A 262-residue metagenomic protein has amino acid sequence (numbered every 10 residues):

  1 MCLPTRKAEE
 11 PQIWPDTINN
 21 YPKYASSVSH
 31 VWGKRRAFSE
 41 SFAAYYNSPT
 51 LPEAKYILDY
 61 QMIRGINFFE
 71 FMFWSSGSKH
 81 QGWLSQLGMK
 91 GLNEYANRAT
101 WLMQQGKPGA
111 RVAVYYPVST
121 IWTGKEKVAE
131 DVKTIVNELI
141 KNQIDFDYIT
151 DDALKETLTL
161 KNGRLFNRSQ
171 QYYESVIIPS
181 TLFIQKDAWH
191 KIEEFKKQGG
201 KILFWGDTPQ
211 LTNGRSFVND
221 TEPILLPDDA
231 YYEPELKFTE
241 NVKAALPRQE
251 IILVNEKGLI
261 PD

Functional and structural regions predicted by a protein language model:
M1-D262: Carbohydrate-binding surfaces of carbohydrate-active enzymes
